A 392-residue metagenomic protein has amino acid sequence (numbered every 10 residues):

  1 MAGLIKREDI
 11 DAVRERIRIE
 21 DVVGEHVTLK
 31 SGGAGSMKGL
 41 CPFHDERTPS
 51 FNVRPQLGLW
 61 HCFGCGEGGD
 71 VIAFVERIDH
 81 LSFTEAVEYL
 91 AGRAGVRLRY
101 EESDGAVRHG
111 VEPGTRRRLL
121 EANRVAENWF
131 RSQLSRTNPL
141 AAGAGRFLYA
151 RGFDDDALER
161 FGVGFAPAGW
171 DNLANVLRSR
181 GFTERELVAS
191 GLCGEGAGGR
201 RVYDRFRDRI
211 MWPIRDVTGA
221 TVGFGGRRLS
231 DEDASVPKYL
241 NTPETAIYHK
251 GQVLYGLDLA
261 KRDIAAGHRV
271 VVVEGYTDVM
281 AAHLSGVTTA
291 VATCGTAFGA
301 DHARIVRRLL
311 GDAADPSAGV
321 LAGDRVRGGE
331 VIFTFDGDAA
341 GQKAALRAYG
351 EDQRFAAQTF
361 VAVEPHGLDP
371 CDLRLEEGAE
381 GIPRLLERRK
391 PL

Functional and structural regions predicted by a protein language model:
M1-G110, P167-A174: N-terminal structured subdomain of primase-like DNA metabolism proteins
E8, E85-R146: Conserved active-site segments centered on acidic
A12, I17, G32, R108-A126 (+3 more regions): Phosphate-handling DNA/RNA-contact segment within nucleic-acid enzymes
C41, C62, V75, L148 (+7 more regions): Terminal peptide-recognition signature
I72, V272, S317-A340, A362-V363: Acidic beta-strand-to-loop metal/phosphate-binding motif
D79-V96, D208-L229, D372: Structured, non-catalytic alpha/beta "coupling" segments that mediate domain-domain communication and provide generic
T277, G295-G299, F335-A345, V363 (+1 more regions): Acidic, metal-coordinating catalytic cores used for nucleic-acid/nucleotide bond scission and strand-transfer chemistry
A356-L392: C-terminal or mid-to-C-terminal helical accessory/interaction module adjacent to the motor/catalytic core
